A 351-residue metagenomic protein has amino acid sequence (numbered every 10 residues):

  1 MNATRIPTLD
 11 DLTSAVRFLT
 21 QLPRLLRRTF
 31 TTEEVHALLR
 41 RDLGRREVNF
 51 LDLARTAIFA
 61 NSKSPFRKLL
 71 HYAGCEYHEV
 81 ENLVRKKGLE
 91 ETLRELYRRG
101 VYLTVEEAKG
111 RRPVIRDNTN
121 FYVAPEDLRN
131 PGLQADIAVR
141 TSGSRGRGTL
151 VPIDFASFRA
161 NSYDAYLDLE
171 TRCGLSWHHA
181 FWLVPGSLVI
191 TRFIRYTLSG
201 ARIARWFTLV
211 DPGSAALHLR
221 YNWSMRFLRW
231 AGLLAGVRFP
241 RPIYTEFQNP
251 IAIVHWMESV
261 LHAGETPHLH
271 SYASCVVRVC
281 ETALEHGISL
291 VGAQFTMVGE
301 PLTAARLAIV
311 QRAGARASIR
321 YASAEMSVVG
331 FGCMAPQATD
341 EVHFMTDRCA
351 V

Functional and structural regions predicted by a protein language model:
P7-T29, E34, L38-S318, E325-E341 (+1 more regions): Active-site phosphate/ATP/adenylate-binding loop shared across adenylate-forming ligases
C349: Glycine-rich, aromatic-lined ligand/substrate-binding cores of catalytic and carbohydrate-binding domains
